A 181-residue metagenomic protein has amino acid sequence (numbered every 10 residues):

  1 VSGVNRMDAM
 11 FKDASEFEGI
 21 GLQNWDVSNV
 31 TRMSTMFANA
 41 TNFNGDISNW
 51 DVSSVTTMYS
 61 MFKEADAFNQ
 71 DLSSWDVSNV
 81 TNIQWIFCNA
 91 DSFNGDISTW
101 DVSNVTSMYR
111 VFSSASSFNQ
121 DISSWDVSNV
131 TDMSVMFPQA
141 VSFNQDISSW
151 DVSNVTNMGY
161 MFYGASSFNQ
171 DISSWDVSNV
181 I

Functional and structural regions predicted by a protein language model:
V1-I181: Negatively charged
